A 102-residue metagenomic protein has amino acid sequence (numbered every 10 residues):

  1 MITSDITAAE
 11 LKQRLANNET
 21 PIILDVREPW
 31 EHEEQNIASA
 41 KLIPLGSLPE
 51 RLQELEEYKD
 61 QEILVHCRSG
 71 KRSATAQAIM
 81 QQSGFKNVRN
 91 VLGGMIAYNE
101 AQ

Functional and structural regions predicted by a protein language model:
M1-I22, V26-E62, R68-Q102: Rhodanese-like catalytic fold shared by cysteine-dependent sulfurtransferases and DSP/PTP-type phosphatases
